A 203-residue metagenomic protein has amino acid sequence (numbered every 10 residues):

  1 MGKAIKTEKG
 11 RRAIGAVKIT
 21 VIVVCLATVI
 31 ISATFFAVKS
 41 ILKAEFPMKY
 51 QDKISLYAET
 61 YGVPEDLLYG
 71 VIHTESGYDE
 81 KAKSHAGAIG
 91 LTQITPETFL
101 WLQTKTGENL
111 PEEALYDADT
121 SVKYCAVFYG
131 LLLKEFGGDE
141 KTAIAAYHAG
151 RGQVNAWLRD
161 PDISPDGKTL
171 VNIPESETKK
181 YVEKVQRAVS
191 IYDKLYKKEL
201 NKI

Functional and structural regions predicted by a protein language model:
M1-A16: N-terminal Lys/Arg-rich, disordered targeting/topogenic segments
K18-F36: Hydrophobic membrane-insertion alpha-helices, especially the h-region of bacterial N-terminal signal peptides
A33-I203: Catalytic glycan-binding domains that act on GlcNAc-containing polysaccharides
